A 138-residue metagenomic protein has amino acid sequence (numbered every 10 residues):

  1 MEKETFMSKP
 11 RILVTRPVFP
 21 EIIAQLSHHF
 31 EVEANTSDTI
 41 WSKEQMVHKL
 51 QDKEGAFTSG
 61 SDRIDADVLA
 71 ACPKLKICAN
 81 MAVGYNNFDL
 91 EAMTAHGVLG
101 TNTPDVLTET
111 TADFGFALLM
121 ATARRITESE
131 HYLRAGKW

Functional and structural regions predicted by a protein language model:
M1-K53: N-terminal glycine-/charge-rich "phosphate-binding" loop or analogous flexible N-terminal tail
M1-T5, A123, K137: Short intrinsically disordered, low-complexity coil segments enriched in acidic
T36-W41, T58-G60, A135-W138: Short gly/ser/thr-rich secondary-structure transition/capping motifs
E54-A135: Phosphate/diphosphate ligand-binding glycine-rich loop within oxidoreductases
